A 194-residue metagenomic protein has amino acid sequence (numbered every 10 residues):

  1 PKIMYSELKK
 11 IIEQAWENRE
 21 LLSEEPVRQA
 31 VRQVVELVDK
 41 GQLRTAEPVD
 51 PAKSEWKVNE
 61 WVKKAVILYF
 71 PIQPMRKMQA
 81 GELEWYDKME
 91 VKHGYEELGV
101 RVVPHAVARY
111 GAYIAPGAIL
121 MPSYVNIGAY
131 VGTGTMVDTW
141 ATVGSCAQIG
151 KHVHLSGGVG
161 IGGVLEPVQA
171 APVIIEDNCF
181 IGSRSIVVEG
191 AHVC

Functional and structural regions predicted by a protein language model:
K2-V100: Terminal amphipathic alpha-helical/low-complexity segments used for targeting or macromolecular assembly
P104, R109-Y110, A115-P116, L120-P122 (+10 more regions): Left-handed beta-helix
